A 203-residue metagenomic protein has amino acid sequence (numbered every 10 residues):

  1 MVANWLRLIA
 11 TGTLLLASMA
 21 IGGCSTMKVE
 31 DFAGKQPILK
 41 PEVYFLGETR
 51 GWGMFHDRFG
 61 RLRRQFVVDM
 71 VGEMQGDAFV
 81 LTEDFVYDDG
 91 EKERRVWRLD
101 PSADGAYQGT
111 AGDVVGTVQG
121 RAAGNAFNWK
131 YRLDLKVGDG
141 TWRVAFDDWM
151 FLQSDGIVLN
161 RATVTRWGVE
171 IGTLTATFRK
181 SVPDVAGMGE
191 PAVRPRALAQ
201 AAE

Functional and structural regions predicted by a protein language model:
M1-T13: Bacterial N-terminal signal peptides that target proteins for export
A20-G23: C-terminal motif of bacterial Sec signal peptides marking the signal peptidase cleavage site
S25-M27: Bacterial signal peptide processing site
F32-E48: N-terminal helix-cap/turn-to-beta initiation motif at the start of protein domains
F45-G53, N160: A short, Trp-centered hydrophobic/proline-enriched beta-strand micro-motif
W52, H56-V137: Central antiparallel beta-sheet cores of small beta-barrel/beta-sandwich binding domains
L62-V68, T141-F146, E170-G172: Amphipathic hydrophobic-ligand
D147, F151-E203: Glycine-rich, aromatic-bearing surface loops/beta-hairpins
